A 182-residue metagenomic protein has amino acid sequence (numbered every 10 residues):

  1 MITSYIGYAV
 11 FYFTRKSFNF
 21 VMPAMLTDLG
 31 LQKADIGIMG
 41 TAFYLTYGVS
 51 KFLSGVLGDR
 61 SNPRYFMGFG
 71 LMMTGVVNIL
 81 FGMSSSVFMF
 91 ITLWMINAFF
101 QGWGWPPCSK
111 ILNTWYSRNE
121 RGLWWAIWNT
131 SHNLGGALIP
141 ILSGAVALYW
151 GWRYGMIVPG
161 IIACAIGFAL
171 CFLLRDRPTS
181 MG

Functional and structural regions predicted by a protein language model:
T3-K33, S54: Extracytoplasmic
Y12, K16, G82, A98-P106 (+1 more regions): Small-residue-rich segments within alpha-helical transmembrane domains of MFS-like 12-TM solute carriers
K16, Y44-F52, G136-A137: Residue-level signature of mid-helix packing/kink "hotspots" within the transmembrane helices of 12-pass Major
M25-L26, L57-G58, A145-W150: Interfacial helix-cap and linker-helix signal at transmembrane-aqueous boundaries of multi-pass secondary transporters
V49-F88: Conserved MFS/SLC helix-loop-helix module at the cytosolic interface between two early adjacent transmembrane helices
V77-F81, N97, L170-C171: MFS-fold secondary transporters
L93-L134: Cytoplasmic helix-loop-helix junction between adjacent transmembrane helices in 12-TM secondary transporters
W128-T179: Helix-loop-helix hairpin linking two adjacent transmembrane segments in secondary transporters
